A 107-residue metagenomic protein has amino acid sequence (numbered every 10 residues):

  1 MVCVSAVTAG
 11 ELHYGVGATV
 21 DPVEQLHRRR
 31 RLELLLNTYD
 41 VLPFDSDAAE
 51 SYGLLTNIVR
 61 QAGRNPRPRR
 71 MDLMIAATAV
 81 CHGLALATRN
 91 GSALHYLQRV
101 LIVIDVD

Functional and structural regions predicted by a protein language model:
M1-C81, H95-D107: PIN-domain endoribonuclease scaffold, especially VapC-family toxins
C81-A93: C-terminal structural segments of small proteins and small subunits
